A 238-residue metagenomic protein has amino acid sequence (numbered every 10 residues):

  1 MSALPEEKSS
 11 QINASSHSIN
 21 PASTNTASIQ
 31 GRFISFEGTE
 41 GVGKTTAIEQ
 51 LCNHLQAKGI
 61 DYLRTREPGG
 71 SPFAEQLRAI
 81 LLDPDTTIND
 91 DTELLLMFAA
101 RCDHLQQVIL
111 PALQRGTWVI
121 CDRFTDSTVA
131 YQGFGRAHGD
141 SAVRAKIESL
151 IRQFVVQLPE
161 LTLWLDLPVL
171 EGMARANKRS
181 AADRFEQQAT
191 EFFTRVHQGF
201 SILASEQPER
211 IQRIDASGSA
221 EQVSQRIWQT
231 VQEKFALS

Functional and structural regions predicted by a protein language model:
S2-S15, N20, Q50-C52, L170-S238: NTP-dependent small-molecule kinase module
I29-F33: Pre-Walker A (Motif I) flank of P-loop NTPase domains
F36: Hydrophobic anchor at the beta1->P-loop junction of P-loop NTPases
G41: Walker A (P-loop) phosphate-binding loop of P-loop NTPases
K44: Conserved lysine of the Walker
A47: Hydrophobic positions on the alpha1 helix immediately C-terminal to the Walker A/P-loop
K58-V155: ATP-dependent small-molecule kinase phosphotransfer cores that center on conserved nucleotide phosphate-binding segments
D126-Q198: A glycine- and Lys/Arg-enriched "phosphate-lid" helix/loop adjacent to the NTP-binding pocket of small-molecule kinases
